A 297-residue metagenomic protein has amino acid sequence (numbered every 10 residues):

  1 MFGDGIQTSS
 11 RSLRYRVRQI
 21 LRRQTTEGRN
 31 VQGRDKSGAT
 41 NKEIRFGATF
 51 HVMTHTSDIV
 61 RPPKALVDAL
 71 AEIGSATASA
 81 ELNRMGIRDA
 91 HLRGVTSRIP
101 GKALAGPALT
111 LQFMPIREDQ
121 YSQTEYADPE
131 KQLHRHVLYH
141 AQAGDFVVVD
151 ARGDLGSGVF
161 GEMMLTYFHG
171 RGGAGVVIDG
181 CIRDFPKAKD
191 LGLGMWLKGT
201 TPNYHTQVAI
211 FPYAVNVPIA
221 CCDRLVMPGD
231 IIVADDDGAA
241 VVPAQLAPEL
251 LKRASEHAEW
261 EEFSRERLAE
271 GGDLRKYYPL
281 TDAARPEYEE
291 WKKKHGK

Functional and structural regions predicted by a protein language model:
M1-V52: Intrinsic disorder/low-complexity segments
M53-P228, V241-K297: Feature captures the catalytic cores and cofactor-binding loops of soluble hydro-lyases/lyases that act on carboxylate
D235-D236: Short acidic-glycine loop/turn motifs at beta-strand connectors
